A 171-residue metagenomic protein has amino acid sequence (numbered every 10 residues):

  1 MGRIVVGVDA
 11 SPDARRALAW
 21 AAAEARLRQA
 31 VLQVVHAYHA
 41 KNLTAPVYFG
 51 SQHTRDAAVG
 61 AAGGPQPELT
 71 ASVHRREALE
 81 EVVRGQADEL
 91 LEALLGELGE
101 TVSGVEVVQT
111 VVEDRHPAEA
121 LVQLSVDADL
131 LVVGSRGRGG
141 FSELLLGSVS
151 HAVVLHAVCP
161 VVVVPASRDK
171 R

Functional and structural regions predicted by a protein language model:
G2-R75, T101, L124, A128: Small/aliphatic-rich secondary-structure junction motif
D13, L27, E81, G96-L131 (+1 more regions): Structural beta-alpha unit
Q29-V31, V105, C159: Short glycine/serine/threonine/alanine-rich loop segments
V35, V108-V112, V162: General small-molecule cofactor/ligand-binding pocket signal
H36, S135-R136, P165-A166: Short secondary-structure boundary segments
R84-L95: Short, surface-exposed alpha-helical segments at coil->helix boundaries
H116, L130-L155, K170-R171: Glycine-rich, Arg-bearing micro-motifs that act as flexible, cationic patches
